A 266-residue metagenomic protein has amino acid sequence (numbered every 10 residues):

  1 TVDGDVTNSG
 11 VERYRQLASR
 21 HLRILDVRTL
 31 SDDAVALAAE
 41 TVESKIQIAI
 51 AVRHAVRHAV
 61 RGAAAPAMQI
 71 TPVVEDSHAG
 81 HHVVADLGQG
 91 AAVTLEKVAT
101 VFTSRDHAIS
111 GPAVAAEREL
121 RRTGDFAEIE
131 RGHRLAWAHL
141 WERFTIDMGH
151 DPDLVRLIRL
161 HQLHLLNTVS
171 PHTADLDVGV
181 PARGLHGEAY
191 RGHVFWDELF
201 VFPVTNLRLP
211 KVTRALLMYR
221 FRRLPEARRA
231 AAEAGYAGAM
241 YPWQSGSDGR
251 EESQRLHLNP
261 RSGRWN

Functional and structural regions predicted by a protein language model:
T1-Y190: Acidic/polar, glycine-enriched structural segments that form the non-catalytic walls/loops of the carbohydrate-binding
I129-N266: Substrate-binding groove/exosite segments of carbohydrate-active enzymes
